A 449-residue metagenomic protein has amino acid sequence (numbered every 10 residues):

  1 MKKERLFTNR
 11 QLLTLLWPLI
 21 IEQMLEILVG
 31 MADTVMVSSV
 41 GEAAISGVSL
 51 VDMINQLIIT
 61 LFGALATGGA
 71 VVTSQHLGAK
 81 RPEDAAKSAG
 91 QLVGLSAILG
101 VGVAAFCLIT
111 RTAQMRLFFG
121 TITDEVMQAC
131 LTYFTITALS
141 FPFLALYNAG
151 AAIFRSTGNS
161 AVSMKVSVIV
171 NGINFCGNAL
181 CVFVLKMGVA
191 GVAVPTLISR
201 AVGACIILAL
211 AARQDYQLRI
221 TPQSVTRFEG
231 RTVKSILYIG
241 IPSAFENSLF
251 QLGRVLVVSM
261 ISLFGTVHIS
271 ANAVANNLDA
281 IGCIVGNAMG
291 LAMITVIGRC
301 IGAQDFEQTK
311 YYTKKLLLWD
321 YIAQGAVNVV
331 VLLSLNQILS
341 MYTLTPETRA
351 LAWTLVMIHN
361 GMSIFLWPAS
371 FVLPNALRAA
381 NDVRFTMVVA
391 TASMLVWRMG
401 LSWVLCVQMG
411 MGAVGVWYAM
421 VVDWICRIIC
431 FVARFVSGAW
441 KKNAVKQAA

Functional and structural regions predicted by a protein language model:
M1-L19, T73-S140, V182-I241, I297-S363 (+1 more regions): Short alpha-helical transmembrane segments in multi-pass integral membrane proteins
E4-V35, S39-V40, Q56-G68, V72 (+5 more regions): N-terminal transmembrane alpha-helices
T14-D33, I136, V170, S199-G203 (+3 more regions): Transmembrane helical elements of multi-pass membrane transporters/channels
I27-S46, M115-D124, L180-M187, S248-I281 (+3 more regions): Helix-terminus/linker motif at the lipid-water interface of multi-pass membrane proteins
A32, G68, I109-A113, A149 (+14 more regions): Transmembrane alpha-helix boundary/anchor motif
E42-M53, C130, F134, A193 (+3 more regions): Small-residue hotspots at the loop-to-helix junctions and early N-terminal turns of transmembrane alpha-helices
I45-A105, L144-S163, V258, I269-L335 (+1 more regions): Small-residue-rich hydrophobic transmembrane alpha-helices
A66, I136-R155, S163-N174, V192-I207 (+5 more regions): Short runs within selected transmembrane alpha-helices of multi-pass transporters and secretion channels
